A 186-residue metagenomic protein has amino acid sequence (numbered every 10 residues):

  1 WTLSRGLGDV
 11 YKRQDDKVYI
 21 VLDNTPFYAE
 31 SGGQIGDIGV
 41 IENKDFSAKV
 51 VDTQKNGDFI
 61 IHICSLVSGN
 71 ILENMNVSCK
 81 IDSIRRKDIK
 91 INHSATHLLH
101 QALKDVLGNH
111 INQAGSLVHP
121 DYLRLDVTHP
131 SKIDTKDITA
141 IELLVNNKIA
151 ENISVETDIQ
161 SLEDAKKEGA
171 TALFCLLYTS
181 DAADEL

Functional and structural regions predicted by a protein language model:
W1-Y11, Y178-L186: Single conserved hydrophobic/aromatic residue that forms the stacking wall/gate of nucleotide- or nucleobase-binding
S4-R5, D9-C79, I84: Conserved nucleotide-binding/hydrolysis modules and their immediate coupling elements across P-loop/ASCE NTPase motors
F27-S31, Q54, C64-V67, I71 (+5 more regions): Hydrophobic alpha-helical scaffolding
Y28-I41, L72-V127: Active/ligand-binding-proximal structured segments within catalytic/core domains that scaffold catalytic residues
E42-K44, G69-L72, D105-Q113, I133-K136 (+1 more regions): Secondary-structure transition/capping motifs at alpha-helix termini and the adjoining loop/turn into the next element
V50-T53, I63-L66, N112-A114, E168-L173: Short beta-alpha junctions and helix-cap segments that line functional grooves
P120, R124-S180: Non-catalytic interaction/regulatory segments
